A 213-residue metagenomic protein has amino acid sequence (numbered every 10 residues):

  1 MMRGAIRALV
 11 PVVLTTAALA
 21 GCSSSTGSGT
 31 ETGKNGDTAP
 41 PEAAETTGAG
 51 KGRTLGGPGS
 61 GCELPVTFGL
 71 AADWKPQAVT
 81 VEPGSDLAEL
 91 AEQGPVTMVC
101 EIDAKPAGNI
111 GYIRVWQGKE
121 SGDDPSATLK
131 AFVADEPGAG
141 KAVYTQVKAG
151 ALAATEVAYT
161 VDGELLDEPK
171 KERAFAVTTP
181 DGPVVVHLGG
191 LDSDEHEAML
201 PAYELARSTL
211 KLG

Functional and structural regions predicted by a protein language model:
M1-A20: Sec-dependent bacterial lipoprotein signal peptides
A18-P40: Bacterial lipoprotein signal-peptidase II cleavage site
G33-V66: N-terminal low-complexity, Pro/Thr/Ser-rich intrinsically disordered segments that act as propeptides or flexible
G48, A72-D73, G108, G150-L152 (+1 more regions): Short, solvent-exposed coil/turn segments at beta-strand boundaries
P58-D123: Secretory pathway targeting signatures of secreted, lumenal, and periplasmic proteins
A71, P125-K130, L200-R207: Extracytoplasmic/secreted envelope proteins and their assembly/folding machinery, especially bacterial periplasmic
D123-F175: Signature of long, low-cysteine stretches enriched in small and polar/charged residues
L152-G213: Short, well-structured beta-strand
